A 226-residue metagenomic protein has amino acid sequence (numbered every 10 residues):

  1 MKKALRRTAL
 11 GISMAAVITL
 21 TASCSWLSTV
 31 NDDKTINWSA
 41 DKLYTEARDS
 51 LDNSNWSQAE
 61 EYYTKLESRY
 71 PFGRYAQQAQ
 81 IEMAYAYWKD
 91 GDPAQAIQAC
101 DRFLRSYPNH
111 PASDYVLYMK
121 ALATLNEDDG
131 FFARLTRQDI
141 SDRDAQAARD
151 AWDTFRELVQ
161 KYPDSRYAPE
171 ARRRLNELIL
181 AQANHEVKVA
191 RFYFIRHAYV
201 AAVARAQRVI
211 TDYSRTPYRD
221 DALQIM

Functional and structural regions predicted by a protein language model:
K2-R7, M14, I18-M226: Acidic, polar-rich low-complexity tracts and alpha-helical solenoid repeat scaffolds
